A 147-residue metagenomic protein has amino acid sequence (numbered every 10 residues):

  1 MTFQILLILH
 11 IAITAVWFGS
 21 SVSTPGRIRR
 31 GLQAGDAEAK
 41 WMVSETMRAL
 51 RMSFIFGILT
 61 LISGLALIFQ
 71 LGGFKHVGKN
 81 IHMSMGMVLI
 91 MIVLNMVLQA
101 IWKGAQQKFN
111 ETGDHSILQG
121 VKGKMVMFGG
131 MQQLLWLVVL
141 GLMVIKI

Functional and structural regions predicted by a protein language model:
M1-I147: Polytopic transmembrane helical bundles with strong interfacial aromatic enrichment
